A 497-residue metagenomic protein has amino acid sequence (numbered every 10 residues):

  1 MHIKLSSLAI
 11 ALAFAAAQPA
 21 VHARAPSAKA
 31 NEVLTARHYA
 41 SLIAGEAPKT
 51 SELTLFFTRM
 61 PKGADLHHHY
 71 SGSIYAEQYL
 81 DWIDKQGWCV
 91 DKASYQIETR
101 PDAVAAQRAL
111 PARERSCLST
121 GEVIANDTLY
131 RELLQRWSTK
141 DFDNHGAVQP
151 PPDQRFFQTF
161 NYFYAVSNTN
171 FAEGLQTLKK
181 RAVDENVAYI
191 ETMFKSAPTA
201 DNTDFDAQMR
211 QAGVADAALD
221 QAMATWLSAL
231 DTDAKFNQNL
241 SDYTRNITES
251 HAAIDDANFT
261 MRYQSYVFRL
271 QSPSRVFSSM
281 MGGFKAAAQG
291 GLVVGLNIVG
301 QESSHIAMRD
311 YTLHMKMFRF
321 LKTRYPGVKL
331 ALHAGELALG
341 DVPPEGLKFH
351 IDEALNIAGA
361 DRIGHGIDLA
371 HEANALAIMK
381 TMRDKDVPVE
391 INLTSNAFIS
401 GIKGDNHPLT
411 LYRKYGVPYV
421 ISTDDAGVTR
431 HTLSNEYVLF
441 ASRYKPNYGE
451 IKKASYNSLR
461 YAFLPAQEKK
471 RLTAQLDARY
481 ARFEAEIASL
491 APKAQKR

Functional and structural regions predicted by a protein language model:
M1-V21: Gram-negative bacterial Sec-dependent N-terminal signal peptides
R24-A354, A358-R497: Metal-cofactor-binding active-site regions of metalloenzymes
